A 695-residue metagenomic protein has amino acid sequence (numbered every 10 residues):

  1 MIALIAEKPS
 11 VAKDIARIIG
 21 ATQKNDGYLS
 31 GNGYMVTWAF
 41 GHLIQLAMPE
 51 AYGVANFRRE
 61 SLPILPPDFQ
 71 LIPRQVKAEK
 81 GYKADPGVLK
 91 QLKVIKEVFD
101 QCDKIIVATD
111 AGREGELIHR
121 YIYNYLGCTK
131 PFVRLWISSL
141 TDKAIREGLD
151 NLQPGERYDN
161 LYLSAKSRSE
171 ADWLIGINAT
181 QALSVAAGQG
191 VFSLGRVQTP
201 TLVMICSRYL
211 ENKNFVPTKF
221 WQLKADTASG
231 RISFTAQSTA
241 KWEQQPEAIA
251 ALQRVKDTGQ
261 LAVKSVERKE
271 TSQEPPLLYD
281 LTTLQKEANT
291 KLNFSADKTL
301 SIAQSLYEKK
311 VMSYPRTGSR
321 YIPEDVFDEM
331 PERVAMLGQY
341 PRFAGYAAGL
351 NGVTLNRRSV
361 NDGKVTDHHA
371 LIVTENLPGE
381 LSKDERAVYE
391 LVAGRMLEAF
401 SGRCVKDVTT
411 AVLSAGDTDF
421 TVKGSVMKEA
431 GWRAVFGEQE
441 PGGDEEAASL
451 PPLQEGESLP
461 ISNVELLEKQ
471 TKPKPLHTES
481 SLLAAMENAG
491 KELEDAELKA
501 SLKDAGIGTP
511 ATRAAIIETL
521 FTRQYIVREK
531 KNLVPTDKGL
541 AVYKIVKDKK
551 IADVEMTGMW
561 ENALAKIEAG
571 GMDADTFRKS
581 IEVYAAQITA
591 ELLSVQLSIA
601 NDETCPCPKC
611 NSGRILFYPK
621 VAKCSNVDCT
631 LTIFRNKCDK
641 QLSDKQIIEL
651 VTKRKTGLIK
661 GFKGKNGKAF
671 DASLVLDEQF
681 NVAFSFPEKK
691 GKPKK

Functional and structural regions predicted by a protein language model:
M1-A3, I106-A111, G188-V191, R268-L277 (+4 more regions): Conserved short loop/turn motifs at secondary-structure junctions
M1-S169, W173-I175, P473: Intrinsically disordered, low-complexity regulatory segments
I2, G81, V88, Y125 (+4 more regions): Basic, low-complexity terminal or inter-domain segments flanking catalytic cores
P9-A16, G33-V36, F40, R59-L62 (+21 more regions): Amphipathic alpha-helical transducer elements in NTP-driven molecular machines
G87, K93, D100-Q101, L140-T227 (+1 more regions): C-terminal or mid-to-C-terminal helical accessory/interaction module adjacent to the motor/catalytic core
E243-Y279, Q285: Metal- or metallocofactor-binding catalytic centers and their adjacent structured scaffolds across diverse enzyme
L278-E287, I372, V464-E465: Short, hydrophobic beta-strand segments
